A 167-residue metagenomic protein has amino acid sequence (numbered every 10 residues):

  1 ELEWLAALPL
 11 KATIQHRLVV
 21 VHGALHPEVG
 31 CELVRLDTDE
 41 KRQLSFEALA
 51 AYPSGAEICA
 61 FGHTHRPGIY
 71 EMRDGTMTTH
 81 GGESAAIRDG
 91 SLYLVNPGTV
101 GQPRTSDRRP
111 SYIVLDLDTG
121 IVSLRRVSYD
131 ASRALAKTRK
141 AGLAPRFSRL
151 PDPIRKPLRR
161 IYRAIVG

Functional and structural regions predicted by a protein language model:
E1-A60, T64, G68-G75: Conserved catalytic scaffold of divalent metal-dependent phosphoesterases
M72-G167: Acidic, His/Gly-rich catalytic cores of divalent-metal-dependent hydrolytic chemistry
